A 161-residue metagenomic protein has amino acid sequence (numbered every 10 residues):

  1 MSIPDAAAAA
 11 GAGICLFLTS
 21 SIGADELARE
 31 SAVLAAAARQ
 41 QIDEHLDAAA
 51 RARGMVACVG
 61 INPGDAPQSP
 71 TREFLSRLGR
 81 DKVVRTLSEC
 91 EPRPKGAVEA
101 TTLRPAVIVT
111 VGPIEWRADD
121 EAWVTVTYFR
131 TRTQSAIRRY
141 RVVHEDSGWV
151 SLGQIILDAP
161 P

Functional and structural regions predicted by a protein language model:
M1-A10: Bacterial N-terminal signal peptides that target proteins for export
A8, V83, R141-V143: Intrinsically disordered, low-complexity regions enriched in Ser/Pro/Gly/Gln/His and often acidic
A9-T19: Bacterial N-terminal signal peptides
F17-A136, I156-P161: Flexible low-complexity loop/turn motifs enriched in small/helix-breaking residues
I137-P160: Short beta-strand edge/turn micro-motifs at domain boundaries
